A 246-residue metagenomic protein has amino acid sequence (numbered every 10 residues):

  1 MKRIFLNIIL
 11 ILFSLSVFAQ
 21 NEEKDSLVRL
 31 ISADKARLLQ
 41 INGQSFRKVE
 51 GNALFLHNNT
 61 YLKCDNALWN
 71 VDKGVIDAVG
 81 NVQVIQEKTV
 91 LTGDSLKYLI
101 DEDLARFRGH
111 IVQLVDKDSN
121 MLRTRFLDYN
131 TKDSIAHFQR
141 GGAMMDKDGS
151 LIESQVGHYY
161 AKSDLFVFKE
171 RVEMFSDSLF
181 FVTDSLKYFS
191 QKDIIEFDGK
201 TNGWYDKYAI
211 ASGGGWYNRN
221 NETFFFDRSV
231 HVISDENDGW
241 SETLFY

Functional and structural regions predicted by a protein language model:
M1-E23: Bacterial Sec-dependent N-terminal signal peptides
Q20-Y246: N-terminal amphipathic/hydrophobic interface segments
